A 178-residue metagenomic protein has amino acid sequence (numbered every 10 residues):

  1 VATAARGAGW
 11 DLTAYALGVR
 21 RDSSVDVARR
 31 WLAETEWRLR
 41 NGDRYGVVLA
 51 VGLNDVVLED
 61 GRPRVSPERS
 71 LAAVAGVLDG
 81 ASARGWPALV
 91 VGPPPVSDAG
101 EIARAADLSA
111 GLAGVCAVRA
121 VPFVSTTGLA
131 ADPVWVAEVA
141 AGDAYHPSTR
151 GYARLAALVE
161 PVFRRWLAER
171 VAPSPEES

Functional and structural regions predicted by a protein language model:
V1-A72: Conserved SGNH/GDSL esterase-like catalytic core that processes O-acyl groups on lipids and polysaccharides
A5, A81, V115-C116: A generic structural signal for well-ordered alpha-helical segments
T13-Y15, P87, A120-P122: Conserved beta-strand segments of alpha/beta enzyme cores
L32-E36, L78-D79, E160, R164: Generic structural signal for well-ordered alpha-helical scaffold segments
E36, A75-D79, A110-G114: Surface-exposed alpha-helical segments enriched in charged/polar residues
A50-V57, L78-L108: Active-site segments of SGNH/GDSL-like serine hydrolases that catalyze O-acetyl group transfer/hydrolysis on lipids
P94-S178: Catalytic His-Asp segment of secreted/periplasmic serine-dependent ester chemistry enzymes
